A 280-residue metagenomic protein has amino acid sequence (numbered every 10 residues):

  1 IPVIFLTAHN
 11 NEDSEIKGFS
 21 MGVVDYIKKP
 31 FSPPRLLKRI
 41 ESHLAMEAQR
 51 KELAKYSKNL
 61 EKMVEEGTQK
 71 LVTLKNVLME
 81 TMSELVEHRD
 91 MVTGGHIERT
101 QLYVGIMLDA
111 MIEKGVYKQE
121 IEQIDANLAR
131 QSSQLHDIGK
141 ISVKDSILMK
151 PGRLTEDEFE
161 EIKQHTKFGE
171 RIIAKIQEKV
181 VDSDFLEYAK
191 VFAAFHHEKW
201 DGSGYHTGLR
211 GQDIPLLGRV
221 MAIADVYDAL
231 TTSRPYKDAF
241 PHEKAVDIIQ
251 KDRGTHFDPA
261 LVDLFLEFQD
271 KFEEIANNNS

Functional and structural regions predicted by a protein language model:
I1: Switch/coupling loops of ABC transporter nucleotide-binding domains
I4-L6: Hydrophobic/aromatic residues positioned on beta-strands within the core alpha/beta folds
H9-N10, H43, N59: Short, conserved "switch-loop" micro-motifs in signal-transduction and mechanochemical regulators
N10-D25: Alpha4 helix (beta4-alpha4-beta5 surface) of REC/receiver domains from two-component response regulators
K29-P30: A Lys-centered signature of the CheY-like receiver
L36-A48: Receiver (REC) domain switch/output surface
M46, L53, S57-L60, V64-G67 (+2 more regions): Heptad-repeat alpha-helical coiled-coil signal-transmission segments
N76, S83-S280: Metal-dependent catalytic cores of enzymes that make or break cyclic nucleotides and related phosphoester linkages
